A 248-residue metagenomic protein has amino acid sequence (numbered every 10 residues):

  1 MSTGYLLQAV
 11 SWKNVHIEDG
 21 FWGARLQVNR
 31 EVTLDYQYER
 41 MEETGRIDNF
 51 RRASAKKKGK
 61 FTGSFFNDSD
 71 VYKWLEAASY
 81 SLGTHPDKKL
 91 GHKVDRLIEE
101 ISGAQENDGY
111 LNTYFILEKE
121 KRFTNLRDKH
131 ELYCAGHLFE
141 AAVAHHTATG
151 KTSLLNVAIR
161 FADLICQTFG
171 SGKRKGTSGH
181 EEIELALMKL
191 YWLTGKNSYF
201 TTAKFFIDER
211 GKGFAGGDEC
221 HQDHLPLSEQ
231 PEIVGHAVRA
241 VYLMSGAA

Functional and structural regions predicted by a protein language model:
M1-A248: Glycan-recognition and catalytic cores of secretory/periplasmic carbohydrate-active enzymes
